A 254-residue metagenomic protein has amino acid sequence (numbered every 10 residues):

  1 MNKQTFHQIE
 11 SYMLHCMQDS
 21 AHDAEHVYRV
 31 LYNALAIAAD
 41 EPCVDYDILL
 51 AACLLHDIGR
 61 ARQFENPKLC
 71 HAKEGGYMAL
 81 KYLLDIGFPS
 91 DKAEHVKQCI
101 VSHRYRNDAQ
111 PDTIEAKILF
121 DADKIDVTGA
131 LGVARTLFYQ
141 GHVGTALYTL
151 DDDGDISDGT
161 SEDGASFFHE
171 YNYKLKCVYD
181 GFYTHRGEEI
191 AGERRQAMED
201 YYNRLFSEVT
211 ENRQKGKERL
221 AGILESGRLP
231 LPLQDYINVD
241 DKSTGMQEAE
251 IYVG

Functional and structural regions predicted by a protein language model:
M1-S11: Short alpha-helical hairpin
Y12-M17, A61-F64: A short, mixed-charge helix-start or loop-turn motif at secondary-structure junctions
C16-C43, L55, D108-G254: Divalent metal-dependent phosphate-bond-processing catalytic cores, especially two-metal-ion Mg2+/Mn2+ enzymes that act
Q18, A36, P67-A72, G76-S90 (+1 more regions): Acidic catalytic motifs of isoprenoid enzymes
S20-V27, C43-I48, K68, A72 (+1 more regions): Alpha-helix N-cap/helix-initiation sites
Y46-E65, H71, G75, A79 (+1 more regions): His-Asp-centered metal-binding catalytic motifs of divalent-metal-dependent phosphohydrolases/nucleases
Y82-F120: Hydrophobic, well-structured mid-protein blocks that either form specific transmembrane helices
